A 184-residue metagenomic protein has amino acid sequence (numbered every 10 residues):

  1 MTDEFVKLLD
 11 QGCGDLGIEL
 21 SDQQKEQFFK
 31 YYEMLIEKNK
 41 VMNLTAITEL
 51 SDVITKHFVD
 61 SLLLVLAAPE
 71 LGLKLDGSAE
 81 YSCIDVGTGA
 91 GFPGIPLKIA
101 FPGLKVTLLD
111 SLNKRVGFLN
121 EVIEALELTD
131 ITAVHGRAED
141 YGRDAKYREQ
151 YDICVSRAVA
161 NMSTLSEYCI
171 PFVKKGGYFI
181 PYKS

Functional and structural regions predicted by a protein language model:
M1-S78, I84, E121-I131: Class I SAM-dependent transferase core
L16-S21, G103-V106, I180: A short, structure-level motif marking secondary-structure boundaries and short turns
E49-D52, F58-V59, A100, K146 (+1 more regions): Short capping/connector residues at structural and topological boundaries
L62-A160, T164-E167: Conserved SAM/SAH cofactor-binding pocket of Class I
T164-F179: A short glycine-rich, Lys/Arg-flanked "PGG" loop and its adjoining helix->strand segment in the class I
Y182-S184: Short strand-turn motif at the edge of the Rossmann-like AdoMet-binding core
